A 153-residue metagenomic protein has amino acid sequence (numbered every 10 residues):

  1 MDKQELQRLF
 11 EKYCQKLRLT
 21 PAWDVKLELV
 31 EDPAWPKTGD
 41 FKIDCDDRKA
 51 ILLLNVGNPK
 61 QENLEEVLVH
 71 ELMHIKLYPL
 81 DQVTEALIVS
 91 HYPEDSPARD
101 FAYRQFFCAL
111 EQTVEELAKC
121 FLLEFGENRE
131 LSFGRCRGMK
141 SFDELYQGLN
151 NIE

Functional and structural regions predicted by a protein language model:
M1-E62, P79-E153: Metalloprotease/metallohydrolase-associated module, dominated by Zn2+-dependent proteases
E66-P79: Active-site recognition of the HExxH zinc-binding catalytic motif
